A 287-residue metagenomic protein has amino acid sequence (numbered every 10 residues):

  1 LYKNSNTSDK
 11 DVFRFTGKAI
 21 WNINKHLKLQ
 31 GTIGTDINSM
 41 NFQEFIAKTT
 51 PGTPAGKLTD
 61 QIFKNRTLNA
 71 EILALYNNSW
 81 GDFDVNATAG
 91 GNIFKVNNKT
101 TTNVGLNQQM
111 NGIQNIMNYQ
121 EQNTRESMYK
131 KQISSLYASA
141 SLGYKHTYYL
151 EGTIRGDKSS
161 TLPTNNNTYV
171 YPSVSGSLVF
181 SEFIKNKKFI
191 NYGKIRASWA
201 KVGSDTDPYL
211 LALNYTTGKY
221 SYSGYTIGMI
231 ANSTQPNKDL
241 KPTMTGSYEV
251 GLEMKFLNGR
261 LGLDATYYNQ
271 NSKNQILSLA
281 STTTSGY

Functional and structural regions predicted by a protein language model:
L1-I46, G56-Y287: Extracellular/periplasmic, surface-exposed regions of secreted and cell-surface proteins
P51-P54: Flexible, solvent-exposed loop segments that connect beta-strands
